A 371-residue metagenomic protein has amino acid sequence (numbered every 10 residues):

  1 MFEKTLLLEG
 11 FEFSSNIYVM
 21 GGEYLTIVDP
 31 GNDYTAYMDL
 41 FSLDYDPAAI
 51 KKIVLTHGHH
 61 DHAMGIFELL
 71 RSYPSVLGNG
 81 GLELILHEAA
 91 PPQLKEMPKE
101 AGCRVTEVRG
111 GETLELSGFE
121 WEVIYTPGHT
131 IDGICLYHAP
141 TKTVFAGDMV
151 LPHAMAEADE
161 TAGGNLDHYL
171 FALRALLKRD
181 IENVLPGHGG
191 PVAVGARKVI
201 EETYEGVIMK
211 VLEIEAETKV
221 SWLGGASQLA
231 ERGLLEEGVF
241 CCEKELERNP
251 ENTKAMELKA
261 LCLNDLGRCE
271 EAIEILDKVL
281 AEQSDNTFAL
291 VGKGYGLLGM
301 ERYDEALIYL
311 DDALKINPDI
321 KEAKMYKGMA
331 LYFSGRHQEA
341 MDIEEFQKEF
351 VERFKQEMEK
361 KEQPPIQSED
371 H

Functional and structural regions predicted by a protein language model:
M1-P47, C135-M149: Conserved beta-strand hairpin/beta-sheet module of binuclear metal-dependent hydrolase folds, prominently
L25, N32-D33, Y125-P127, I131-E215: Metallo-beta-lactamase
N32-L116: Active-site HxH/HxHxD metal-binding segment of metal-dependent hydrolases
